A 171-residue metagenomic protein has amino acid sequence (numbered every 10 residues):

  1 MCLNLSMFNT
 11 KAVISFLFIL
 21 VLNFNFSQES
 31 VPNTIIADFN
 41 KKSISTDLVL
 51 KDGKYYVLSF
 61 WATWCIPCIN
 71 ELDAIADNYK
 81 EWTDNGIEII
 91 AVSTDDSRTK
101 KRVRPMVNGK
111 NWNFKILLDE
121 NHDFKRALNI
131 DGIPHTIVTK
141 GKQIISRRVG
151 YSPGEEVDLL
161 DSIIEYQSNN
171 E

Functional and structural regions predicted by a protein language model:
C2-I14: Bacterial N-terminal signal peptides that target proteins for export
I14-N23: Bacterial N-terminal signal peptides
S27-Q28: Boundary of Sec targeting at the N-terminus
T34-Y56: A short beta-strand-turn-helix
G53-Y56, F60-W64, D96, G132: Short pre-active-site segment immediately N-terminal to redox-active cysteine/selenocysteine motifs in thiol-based
V57-L58, I89, T136: Hydrophobic beta-strand anchors of alpha/beta hydrolase catalytic cores
N70-G109, N121-K125: Structural microenvironment flanking redox-active thiols in thiol-disulfide oxidoreductases
M106-W112, E120-S162: Thiol/disulfide oxidoreductase modules built on the thioredoxin-like
